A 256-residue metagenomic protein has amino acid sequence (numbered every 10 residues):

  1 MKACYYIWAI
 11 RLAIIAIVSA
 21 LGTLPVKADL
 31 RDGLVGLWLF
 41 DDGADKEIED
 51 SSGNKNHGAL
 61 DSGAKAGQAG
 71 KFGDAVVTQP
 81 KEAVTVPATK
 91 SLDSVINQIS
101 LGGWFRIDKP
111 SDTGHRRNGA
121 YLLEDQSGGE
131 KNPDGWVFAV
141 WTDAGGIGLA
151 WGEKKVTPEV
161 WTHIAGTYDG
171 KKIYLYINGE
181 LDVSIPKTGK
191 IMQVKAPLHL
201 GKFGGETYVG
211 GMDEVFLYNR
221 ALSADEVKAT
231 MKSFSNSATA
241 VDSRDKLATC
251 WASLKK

Functional and structural regions predicted by a protein language model:
M1-A9: N-terminal secretory signal peptides that target proteins for export/translocation
K2, A20-K81, M231-K256: Extracytoplasmic low-complexity segments
R11-G22: Bacterial N-terminal signal peptides
R31-V35, L39-S51, P80-I147, P158 (+5 more regions): Extracellular glycan-recognition modules
W141-G145, E153, I185-K187, V194-D213: Extracellular glycan-interaction patches encoded by glycine-rich segments
